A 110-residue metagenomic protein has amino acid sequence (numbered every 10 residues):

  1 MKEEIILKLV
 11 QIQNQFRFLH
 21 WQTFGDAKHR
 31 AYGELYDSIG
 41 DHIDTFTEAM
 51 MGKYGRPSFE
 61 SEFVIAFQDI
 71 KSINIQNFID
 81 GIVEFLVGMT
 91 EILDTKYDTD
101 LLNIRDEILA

Functional and structural regions predicted by a protein language model:
M1, M50-M51, M89: Detector for methionine-enriched segments
E3, L7-V10, N14, G33 (+3 more regions): Generic structural signal for well-ordered, non-transmembrane alpha-helical segments in soluble/cytosolic regions
E3-I6, D26, G33, D69 (+1 more regions): Charge-dense, low-complexity intrinsically disordered segments
Q11-E34, R56, I92-L102: Helix-loop segments that flank and shape redox-cofactor active sites
A27-E60: Conserved alpha-helical segments that form or flank metal/cofactor-binding pockets of metalloenzymes
V64-A110: Acidic/histidine-rich alpha-helical segments that form the ligand environment of transition-metal centers
